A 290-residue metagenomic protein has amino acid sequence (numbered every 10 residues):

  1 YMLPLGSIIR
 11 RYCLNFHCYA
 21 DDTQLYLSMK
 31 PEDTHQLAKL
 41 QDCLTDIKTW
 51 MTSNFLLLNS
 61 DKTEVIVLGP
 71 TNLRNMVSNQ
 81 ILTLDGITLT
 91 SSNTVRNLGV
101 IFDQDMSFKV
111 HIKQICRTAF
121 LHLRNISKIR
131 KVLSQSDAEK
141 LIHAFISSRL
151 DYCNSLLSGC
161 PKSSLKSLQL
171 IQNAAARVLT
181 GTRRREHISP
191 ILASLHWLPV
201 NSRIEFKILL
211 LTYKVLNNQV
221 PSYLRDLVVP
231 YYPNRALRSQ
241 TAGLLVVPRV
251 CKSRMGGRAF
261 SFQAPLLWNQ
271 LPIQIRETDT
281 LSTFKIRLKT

Functional and structural regions predicted by a protein language model:
Y1-T290: Hydrophobic/basic alpha-helical segments
